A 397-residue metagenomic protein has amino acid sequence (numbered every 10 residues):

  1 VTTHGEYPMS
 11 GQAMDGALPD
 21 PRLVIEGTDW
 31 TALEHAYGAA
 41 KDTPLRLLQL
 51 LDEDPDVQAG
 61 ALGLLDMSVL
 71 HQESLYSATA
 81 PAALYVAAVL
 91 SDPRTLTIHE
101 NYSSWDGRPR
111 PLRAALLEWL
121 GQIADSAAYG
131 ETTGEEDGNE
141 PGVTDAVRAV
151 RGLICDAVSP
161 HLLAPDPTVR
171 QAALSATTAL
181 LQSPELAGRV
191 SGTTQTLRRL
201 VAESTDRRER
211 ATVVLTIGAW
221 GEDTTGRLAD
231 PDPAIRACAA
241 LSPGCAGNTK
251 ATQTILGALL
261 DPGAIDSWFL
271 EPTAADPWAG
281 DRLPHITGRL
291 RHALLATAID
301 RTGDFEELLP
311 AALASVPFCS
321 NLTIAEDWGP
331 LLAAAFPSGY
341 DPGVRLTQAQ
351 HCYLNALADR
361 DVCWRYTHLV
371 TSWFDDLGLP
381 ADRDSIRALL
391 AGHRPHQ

Functional and structural regions predicted by a protein language model:
T2-G38, P109-L112, D125-A173, L181-Q397: Long, helix-rich interaction regions
G27-R108, L116-Y129, G142, A146: Alpha-helical solenoid scaffolds in large eukaryotic transport, assembly, and signaling factors
A83-Y85, A176-A179: Amphipathic alpha-helical scaffolding segments
